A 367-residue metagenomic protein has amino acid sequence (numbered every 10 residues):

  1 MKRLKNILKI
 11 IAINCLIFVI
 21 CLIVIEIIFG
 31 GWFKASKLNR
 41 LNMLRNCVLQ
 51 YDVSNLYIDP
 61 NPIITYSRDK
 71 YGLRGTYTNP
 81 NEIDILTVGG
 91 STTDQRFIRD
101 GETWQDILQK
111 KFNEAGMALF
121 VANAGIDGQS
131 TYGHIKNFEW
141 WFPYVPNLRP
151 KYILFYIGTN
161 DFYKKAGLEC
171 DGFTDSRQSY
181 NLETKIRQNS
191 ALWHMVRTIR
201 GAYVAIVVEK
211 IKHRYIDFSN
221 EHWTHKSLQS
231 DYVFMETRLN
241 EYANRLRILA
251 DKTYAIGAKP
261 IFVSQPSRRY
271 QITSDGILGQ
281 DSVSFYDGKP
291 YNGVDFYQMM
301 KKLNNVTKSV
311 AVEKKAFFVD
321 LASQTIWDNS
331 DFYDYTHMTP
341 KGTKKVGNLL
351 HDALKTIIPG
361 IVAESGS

Functional and structural regions predicted by a protein language model:
M1-I7: N-terminal Lys/Arg-rich, disordered targeting/topogenic segments
A12-I28: Hydrophobic membrane-insertion alpha-helices, especially the h-region of bacterial N-terminal signal peptides
W32-K111, A115, W327-N329, S367: Membrane/wall-proximal cationic-aromatic binding patches
P80, D84-L86, T92-G201, V208-E209: Conserved SGNH/GDSL esterase-like catalytic core that processes O-acyl groups on lipids and polysaccharides
Q105, Q109, I135-E139, A243-L246 (+4 more regions): Extracytoplasmic/secreted envelope proteins and their assembly/folding machinery, especially bacterial periplasmic
N123-G125, S264, D320-S323: Residue-level recognition of beta-strand->loop/alpha-helix junctions
T159-K308, W327-N329: Serine-dependent acyl-ester chemistry module
Y242, K314-F317, F332-S367: Histidine-centered active-site loop/cap adjacent to the catalytic His in serine esterases/O-acetyl transfer systems
